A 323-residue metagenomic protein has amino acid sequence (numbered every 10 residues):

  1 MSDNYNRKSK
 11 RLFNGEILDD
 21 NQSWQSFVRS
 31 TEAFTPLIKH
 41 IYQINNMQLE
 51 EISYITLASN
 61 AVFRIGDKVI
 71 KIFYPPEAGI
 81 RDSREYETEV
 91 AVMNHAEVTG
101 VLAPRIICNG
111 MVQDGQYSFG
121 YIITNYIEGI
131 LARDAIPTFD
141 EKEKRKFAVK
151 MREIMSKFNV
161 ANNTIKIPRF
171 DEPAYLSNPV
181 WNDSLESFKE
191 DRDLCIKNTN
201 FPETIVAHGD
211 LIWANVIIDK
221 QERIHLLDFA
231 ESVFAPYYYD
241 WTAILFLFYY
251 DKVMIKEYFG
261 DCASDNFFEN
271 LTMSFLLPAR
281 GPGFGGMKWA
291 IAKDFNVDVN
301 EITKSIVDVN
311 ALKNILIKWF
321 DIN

Functional and structural regions predicted by a protein language model:
S2-M47: Juxta-kinase regulatory segment immediately upstream of eukaryotic protein kinase catalytic domains
Q22-F27, P76-E85, M287-I302: Short, flexible/disordered intra-domain loops and linkers
R29-N45, M111-V112, E143-V149, S156-G209 (+3 more regions): An alpha-helical support segment within catalytic cores of ATP-dependent transferases
N46-Q48, I65-V69, V98-L102, E222 (+2 more regions): Short glycine/proline-enriched coil/turn segments at helix->beta-strand junctions
E51-K166: ATP-binding pocket architecture of kinase catalytic cores
A58-G66, D193-W241: Active-site acidic catalytic loop and adjacent metal/ATP-binding pocket of ATP-dependent phosphoryl transfer enzymes
F139-K142, H225, T242-L245: Glycine-rich, phosphate-binding/catalytic loops in enzymes
Y238-N266, F275-W319: Active-site activation/catalytic loop segments of kinase-like enzymes and analogous catalytic loops in related
